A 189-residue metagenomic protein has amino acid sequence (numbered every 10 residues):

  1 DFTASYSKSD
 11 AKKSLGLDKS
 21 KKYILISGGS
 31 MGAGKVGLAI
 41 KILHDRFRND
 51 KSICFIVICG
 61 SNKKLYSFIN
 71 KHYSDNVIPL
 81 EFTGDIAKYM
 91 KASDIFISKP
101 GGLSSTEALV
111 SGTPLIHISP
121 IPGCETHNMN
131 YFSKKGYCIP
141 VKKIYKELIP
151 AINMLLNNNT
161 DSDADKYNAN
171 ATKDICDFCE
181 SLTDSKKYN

Functional and structural regions predicted by a protein language model:
D1-T3, S30-M31: Short beta-strand->alpha-helix junction loop in the catalytic core of nucleotide-activated group-transfer enzymes
K8-A92: Donor-nucleotide binding loops and adjacent catalytic segments primarily of GT-B fold Leloir glycosyltransferases
A87, S105-S111, N130: Short alpha-helical segment that forms part of, or immediately flanks, the ligand-binding pocket in carbohydrate-active
K91-G101: Acidic donor-binding loop of glycosyltransferase active sites
F96-S98, P114-G123: Short hydrophobic beta-strand element within catalytic cores of glycosyltransferases and related nucleotide-activated
S133-T160: C-terminal "capping" alpha-helix adjacent to the active site of nucleotide-linked donor transferases in cell-envelope
N157-A169: A short, well-ordered alpha-helix in the C-terminal region of glycosyltransferases
Y167-N189: C-terminal alpha-helical cap of glycosyltransferases
